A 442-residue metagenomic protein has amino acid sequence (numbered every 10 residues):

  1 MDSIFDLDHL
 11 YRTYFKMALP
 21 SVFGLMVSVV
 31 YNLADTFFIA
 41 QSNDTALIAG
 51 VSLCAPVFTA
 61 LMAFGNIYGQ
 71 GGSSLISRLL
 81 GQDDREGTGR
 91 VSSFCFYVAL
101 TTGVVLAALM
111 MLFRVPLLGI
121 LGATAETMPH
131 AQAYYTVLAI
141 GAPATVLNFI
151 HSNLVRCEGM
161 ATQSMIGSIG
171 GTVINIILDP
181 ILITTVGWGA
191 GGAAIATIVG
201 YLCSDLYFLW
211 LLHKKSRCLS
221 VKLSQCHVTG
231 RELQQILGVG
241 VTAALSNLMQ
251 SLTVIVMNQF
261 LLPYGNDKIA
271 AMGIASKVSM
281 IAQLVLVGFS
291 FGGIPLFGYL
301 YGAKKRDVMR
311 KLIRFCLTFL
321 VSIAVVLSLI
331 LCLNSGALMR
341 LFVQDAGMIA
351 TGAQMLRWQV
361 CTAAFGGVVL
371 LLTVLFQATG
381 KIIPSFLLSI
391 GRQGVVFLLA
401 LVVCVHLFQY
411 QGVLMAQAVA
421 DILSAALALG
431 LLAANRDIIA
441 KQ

Functional and structural regions predicted by a protein language model:
M1-A18, I76-P143, T185-V241, F297-T362 (+1 more regions): Short alpha-helical transmembrane segments in multi-pass integral membrane proteins
D6-F37, Q41-N43, P56-G71, L75 (+6 more regions): N-terminal transmembrane alpha-helices
F15, V30-Y31, Y68, L109-F113 (+13 more regions): Residue-level signal for transmembrane alpha-helical positions in Major Facilitator Superfamily
K16-D35, V137, G171, G200-S204 (+4 more regions): Transmembrane helical elements of multi-pass membrane transporters/channels
M26, V30-A49, L118-A125, I181-W188 (+4 more regions): Helix-terminus/linker motif at the lipid-water interface of multi-pass membrane proteins
I48-A108, T145-S164, A271-L329, L333-S335 (+1 more regions): Small-residue-rich hydrophobic transmembrane alpha-helices
A60, N175-P180, D205-L209, I281-L284 (+3 more regions): Hydrophobic transmembrane alpha-helices of multi-pass small-molecule transporters
G69, V137-R156, S164-T172, A193-L206 (+4 more regions): Short runs within selected transmembrane alpha-helices of multi-pass transporters and secretion channels
